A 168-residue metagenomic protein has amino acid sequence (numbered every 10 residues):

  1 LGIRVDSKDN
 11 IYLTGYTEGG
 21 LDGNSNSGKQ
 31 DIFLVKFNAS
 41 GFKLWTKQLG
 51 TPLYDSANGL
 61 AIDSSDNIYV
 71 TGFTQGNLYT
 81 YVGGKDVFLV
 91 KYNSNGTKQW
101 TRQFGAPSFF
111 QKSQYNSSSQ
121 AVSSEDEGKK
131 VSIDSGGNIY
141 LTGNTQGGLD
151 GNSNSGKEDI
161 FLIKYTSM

Functional and structural regions predicted by a protein language model:
L1-M168: A sequence-level/structural motif corresponding to short, flexible coil/turn segments enriched in small polar residues
